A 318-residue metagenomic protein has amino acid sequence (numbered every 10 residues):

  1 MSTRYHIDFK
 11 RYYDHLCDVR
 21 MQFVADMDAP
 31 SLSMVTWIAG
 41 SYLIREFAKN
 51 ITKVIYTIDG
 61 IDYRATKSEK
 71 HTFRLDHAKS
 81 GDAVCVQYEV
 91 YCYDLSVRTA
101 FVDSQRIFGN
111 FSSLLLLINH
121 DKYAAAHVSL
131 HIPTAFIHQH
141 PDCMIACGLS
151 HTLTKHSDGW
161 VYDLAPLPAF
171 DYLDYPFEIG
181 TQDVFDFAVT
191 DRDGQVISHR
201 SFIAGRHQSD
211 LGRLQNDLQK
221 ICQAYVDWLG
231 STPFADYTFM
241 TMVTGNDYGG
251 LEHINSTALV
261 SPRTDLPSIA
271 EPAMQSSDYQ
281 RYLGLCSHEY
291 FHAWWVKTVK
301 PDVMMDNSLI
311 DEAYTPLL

Functional and structural regions predicted by a protein language model:
M1-W37: Early extracytoplasmic/domain-onset interaction patches
L16, D28-P30, S41, L95-V97 (+3 more regions): Intrinsically disordered, low-complexity acidic/polar segments
R20, S31-S33, I55, C85-Q87 (+1 more regions): Short, conserved beta-strand segments within well-ordered enzyme catalytic domains that often line or immediately flank
M27-I58: N-terminal, post-signal-peptide region of Sec/Tat-exported proteins
G40, Q105-N110, N246-D247: Short edge-strand/loop segments of extracellular domains
E46-K53, T57, I61-Q219, D227-F234: Non-catalytic architectural context of zinc metalloproteases
D186-L317: Juxtacatalytic substrate-recognition/specificity segment
